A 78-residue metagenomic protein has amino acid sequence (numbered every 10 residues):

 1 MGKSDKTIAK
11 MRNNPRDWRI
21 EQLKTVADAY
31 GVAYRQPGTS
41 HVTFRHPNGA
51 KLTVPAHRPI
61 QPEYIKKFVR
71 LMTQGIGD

Functional and structural regions predicted by a protein language model:
G2-Q36, H46-D78: Basic nucleic-acid-binding interfaces
H41-R45: Minor-groove-contacting beta-hairpin "wing" of winged helix-turn-helix DNA-binding domains
